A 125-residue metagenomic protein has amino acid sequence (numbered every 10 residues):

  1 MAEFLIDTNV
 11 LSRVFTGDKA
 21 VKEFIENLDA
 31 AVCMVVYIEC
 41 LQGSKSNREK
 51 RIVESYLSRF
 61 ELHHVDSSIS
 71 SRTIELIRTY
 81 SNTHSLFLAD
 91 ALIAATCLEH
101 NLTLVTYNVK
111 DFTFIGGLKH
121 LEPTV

Functional and structural regions predicted by a protein language model:
M1-D18, V32, Y37, E99: Metal-dependent nucleic-acid phosphoesterase active-site entry motif
A2, A94, E99-V125: Acidic, PIN/NYN-like endoribonuclease modules and their adjacent C-terminal/linker elements
I6, K22-S46, E61-S68: PIN/NYN-family metal-dependent endoribonuclease catalytic core
I6-N9, C33, L86-F87, N108-V109 (+1 more regions): Histidine- and aromatic-rich ligand-binding microenvironments
L11-S12, I38-L41, T113, L121: Nucleotide phosphate-binding site architecture
F15-D18, I25, S44, G116: Short, flexible helix/strand-to-coil boundary loops that buttress conserved ligand/catalytic motifs in alpha/beta
L62-Y107: Active-site neighborhoods of divalent-metal-dependent phosphate/nucleic-acid chemistry enzymes
